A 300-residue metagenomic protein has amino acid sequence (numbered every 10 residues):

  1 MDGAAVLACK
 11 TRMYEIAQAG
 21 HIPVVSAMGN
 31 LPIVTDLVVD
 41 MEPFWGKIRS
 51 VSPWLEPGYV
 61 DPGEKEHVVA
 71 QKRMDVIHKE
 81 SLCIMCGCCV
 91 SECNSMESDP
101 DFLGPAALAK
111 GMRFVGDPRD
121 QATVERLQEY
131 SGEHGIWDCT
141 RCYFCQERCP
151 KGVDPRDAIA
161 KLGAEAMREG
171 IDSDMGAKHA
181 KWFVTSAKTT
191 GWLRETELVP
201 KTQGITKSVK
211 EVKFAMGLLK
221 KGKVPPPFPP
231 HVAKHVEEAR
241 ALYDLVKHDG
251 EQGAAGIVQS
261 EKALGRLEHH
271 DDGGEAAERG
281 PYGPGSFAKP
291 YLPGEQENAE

Functional and structural regions predicted by a protein language model:
M1-G29: Hydrophobic/aromatic-rich structural module bridging two neighboring secondary-structure elements via a short loop
H21-R266, G294: Ferredoxin-type iron-sulfur electron-transfer modules in oxidoreductases and energy-metabolism complexes
E275-A276: Intrinsic disorder/low-complexity segments
